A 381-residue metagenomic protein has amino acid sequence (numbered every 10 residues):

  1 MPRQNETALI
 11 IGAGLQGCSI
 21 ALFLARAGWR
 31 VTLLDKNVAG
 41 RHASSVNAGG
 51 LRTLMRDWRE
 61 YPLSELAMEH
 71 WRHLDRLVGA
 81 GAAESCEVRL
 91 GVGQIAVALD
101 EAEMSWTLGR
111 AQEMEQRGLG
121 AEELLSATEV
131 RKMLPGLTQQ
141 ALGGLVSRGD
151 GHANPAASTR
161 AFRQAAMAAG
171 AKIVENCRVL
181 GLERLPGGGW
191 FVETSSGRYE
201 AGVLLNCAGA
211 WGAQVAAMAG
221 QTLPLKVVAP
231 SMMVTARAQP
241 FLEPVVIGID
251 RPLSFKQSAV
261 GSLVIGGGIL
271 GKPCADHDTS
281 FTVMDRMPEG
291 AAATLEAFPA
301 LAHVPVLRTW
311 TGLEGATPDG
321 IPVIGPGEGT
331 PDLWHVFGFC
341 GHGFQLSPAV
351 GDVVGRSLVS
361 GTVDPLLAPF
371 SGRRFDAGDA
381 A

Functional and structural regions predicted by a protein language model:
E6-T32: N-terminal Rossmann-like FAD-binding beta1-loop-alpha1 element of flavoenzymes
R26-S45: Glycine-rich FAD pyrophosphate-binding loop
R41, R198-E243, P365: Central helical "cap/lid" subdomain
G49-M133, P252, A293-T294: Dinucleotide-binding Rossmann-like beta1-alpha1 core, especially the glycine-rich loop that anchors the ADP
E84-A98, A121-A127, R131-A169, G271-D276 (+2 more regions): Helix-loop-beta segment of a Rossmann-like dinucleotide-binding subdomain
E84-S85, R237-L333: Active-site lid/adjacent beta-loop-alpha segment flanking the redox-cofactor pocket in flavoenzymes
L145-G202: Helical element adjacent to the flavin cofactor pocket in flavoenzyme catalytic cores
E296-A381: C-terminal catalytic lobe of FAD-dependent flavoproteins
